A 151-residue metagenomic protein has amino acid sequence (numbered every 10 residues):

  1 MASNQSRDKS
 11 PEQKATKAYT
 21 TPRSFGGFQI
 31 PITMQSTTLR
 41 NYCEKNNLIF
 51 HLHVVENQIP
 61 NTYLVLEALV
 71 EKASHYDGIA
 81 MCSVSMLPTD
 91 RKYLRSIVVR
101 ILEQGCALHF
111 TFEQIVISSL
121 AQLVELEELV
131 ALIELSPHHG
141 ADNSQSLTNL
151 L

Functional and structural regions predicted by a protein language model:
M1-L151: Short, structured surface patches at the beginning of a domain
